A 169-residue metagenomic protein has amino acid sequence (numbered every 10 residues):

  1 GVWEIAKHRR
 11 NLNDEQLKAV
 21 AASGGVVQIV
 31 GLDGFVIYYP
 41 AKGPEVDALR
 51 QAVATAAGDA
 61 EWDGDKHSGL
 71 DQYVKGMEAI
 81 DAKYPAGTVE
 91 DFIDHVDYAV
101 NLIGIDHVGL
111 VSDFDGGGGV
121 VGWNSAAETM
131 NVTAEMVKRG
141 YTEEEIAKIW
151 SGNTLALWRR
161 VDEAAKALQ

Functional and structural regions predicted by a protein language model:
G1, N11, S23, I29-V30 (+2 more regions): Glycoside hydrolase catalytic-domain context in secreted enzymes
G1-E4, V26, D33-V36, F114-G118 (+1 more regions): Solvent-exposed loop/turn segments at secondary-structure junctions within structured extracellular/periplasmic domains
G1-L12, V36, K83-I93: Active-site glycine- and acidic-residue-rich loops that bind and position anionic ligands or nucleotide-like cofactors
R9-G25, D91-G109: Histidine/acidic residue-rich metal-binding segments in metalloenzymes
N13-V74: Aromatic-lined glycan-binding groove of carbohydrate-active enzymes
I29-G31, L102-N124: Short acidic/histidine-rich active-site segments
L70-D97, E143-W158: C-terminal helical cap
N124-Q169: Mid-to-C-terminal alpha-helical segments outside catalytic/metal-binding sites
